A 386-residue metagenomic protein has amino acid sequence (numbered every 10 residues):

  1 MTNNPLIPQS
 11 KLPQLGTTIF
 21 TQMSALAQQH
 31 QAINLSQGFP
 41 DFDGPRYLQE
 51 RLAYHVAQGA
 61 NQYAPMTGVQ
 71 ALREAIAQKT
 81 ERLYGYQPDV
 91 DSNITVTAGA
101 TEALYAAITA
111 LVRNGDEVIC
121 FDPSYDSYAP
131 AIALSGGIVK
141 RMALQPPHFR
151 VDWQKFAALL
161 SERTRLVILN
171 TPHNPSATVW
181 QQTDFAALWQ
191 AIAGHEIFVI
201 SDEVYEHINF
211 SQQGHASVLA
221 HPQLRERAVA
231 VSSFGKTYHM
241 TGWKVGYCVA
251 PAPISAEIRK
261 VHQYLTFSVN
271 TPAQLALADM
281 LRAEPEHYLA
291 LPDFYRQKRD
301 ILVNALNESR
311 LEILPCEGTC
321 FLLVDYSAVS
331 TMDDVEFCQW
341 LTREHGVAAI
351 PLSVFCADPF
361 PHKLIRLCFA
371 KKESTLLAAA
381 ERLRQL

Functional and structural regions predicted by a protein language model:
N3, A220-H221, R225-R296, D300 (+2 more regions): Conserved core segment of the aminotransferase class I/II
N3-G99, A106, L281-A283: N-terminal small-domain helix-loop-helix segment of the aminotransferase-like
A110-I132: Conserved PLP-anchoring active-site segment centered on the Schiff-base-forming lysine
L134-K140: A short helix-loop-beta submotif of the ANL/AMP-binding
G137, G194-I197, R225-E226: A short helix->loop->beta-strand "cap" motif at the edges of active sites that frequently abuts
L144-Q213: Active-site phosphate-binding strand-loop segment of PLP-dependent enzymes
A157-A158, W340-A349, F355-L386: PLP-dependent enzyme catalytic core of the Aspartate aminotransferase-like
A278, F294-V303, I313-Y326, F360: Conserved glycine-rich beta-strand-loop-beta hairpin in the small C-terminal domain of fold type I
